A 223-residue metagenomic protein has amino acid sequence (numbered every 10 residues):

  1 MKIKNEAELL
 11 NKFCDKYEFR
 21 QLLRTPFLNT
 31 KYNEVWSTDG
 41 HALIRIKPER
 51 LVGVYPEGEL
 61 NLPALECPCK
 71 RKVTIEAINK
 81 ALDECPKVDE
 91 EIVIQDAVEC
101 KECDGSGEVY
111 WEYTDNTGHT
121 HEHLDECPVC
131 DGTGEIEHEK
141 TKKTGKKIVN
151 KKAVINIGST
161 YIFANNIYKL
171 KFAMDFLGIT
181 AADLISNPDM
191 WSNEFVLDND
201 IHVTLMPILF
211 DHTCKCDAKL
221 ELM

Functional and structural regions predicted by a protein language model:
M1-K31, W36-R45: Intrinsically disordered, low-complexity linker/loop segments enriched in Gly/Pro and charged/polar residues
K31-N33, D39-A42, K47-M223: C-terminal functional regions that serve as terminal interaction/effector modules
